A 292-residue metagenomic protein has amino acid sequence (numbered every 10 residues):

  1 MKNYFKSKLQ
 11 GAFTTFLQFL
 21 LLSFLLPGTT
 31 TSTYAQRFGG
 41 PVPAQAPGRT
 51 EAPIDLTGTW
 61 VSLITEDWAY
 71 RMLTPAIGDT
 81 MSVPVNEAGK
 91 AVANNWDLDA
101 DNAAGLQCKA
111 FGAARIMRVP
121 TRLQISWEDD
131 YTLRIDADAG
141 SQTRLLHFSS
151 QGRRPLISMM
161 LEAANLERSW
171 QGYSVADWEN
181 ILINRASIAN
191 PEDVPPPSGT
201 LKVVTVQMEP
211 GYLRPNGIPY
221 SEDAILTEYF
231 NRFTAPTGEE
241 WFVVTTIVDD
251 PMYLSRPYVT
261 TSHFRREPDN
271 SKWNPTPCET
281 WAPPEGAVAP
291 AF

Functional and structural regions predicted by a protein language model:
M1-T14: N-terminal secretory signal peptides that target proteins for export/translocation
K8, F24, T30-T33: Compositionally biased regions
L9-G11, L21, T74: Sequence-pattern detector for short linear motifs and compositional/periodic biases rather than a specific fold
T14-G28: Bacterial N-terminal signal peptides
Y34-F292: PEST-like low-complexity, intrinsically disordered acidic/proline/serine-rich tracts that flank trafficking/processing
